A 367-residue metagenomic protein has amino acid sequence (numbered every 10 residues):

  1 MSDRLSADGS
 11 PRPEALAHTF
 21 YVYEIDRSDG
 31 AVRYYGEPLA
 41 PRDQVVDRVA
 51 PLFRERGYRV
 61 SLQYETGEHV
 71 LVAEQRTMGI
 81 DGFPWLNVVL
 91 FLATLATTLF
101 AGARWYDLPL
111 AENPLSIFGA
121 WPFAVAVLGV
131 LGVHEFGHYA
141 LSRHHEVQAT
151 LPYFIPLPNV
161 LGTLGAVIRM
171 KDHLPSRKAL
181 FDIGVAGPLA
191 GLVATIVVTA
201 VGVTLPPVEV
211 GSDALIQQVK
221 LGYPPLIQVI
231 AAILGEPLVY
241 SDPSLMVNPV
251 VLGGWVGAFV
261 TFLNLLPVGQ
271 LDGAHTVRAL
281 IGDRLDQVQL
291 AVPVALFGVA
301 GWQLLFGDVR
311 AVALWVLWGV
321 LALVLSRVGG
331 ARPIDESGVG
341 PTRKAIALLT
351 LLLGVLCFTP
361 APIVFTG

Functional and structural regions predicted by a protein language model:
M1-G367: Hydrophobic transmembrane alpha-helices and their immediate loop junctions in multi-pass integral membrane proteins
